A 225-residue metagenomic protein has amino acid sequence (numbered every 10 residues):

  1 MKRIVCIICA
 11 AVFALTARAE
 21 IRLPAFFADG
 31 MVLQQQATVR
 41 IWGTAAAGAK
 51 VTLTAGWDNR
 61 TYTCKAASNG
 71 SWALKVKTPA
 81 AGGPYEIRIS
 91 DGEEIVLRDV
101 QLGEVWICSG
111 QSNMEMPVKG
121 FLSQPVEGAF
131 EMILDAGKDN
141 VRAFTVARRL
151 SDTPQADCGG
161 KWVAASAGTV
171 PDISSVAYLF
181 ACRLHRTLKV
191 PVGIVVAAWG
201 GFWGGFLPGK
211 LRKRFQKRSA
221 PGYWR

Functional and structural regions predicted by a protein language model:
K2-I8: Sec-dependent signal peptide recognition, specifically the positively charged N-region followed immediately by
C9-R18: Hydrophobic h-region of N-terminal signal peptides that target proteins for export in Gram-negative bacteria
E20-R225: Cell-envelope and extracellular/periplasmic
